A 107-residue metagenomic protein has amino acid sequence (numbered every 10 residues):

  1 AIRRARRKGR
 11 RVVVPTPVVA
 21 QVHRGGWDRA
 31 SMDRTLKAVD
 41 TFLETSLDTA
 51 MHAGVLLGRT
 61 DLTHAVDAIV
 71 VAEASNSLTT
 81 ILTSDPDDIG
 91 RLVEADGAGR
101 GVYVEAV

Functional and structural regions predicted by a protein language model:
A1-V14, H23-D40, G97-R100, A106-V107: Short, well-structured N-terminal submotif of metal-dependent ribonuclease cores
V14, E44, A65, T83-S84: Short beta-strand scaffold positions
T16, G26, L47, P86-D87: Alpha-helix N-cap/helix-start capping motif
V22, H64-T80, D88: Acidic, metal-associated active-site segment
G26, L57, V93: Short, flexible helix/strand-to-coil boundary loops that buttress conserved ligand/catalytic motifs in alpha/beta
V39-T60, P86: Acidic catalytic patch
S75-V107: Acidic, PIN/NYN-like endoribonuclease modules and their adjacent C-terminal/linker elements
